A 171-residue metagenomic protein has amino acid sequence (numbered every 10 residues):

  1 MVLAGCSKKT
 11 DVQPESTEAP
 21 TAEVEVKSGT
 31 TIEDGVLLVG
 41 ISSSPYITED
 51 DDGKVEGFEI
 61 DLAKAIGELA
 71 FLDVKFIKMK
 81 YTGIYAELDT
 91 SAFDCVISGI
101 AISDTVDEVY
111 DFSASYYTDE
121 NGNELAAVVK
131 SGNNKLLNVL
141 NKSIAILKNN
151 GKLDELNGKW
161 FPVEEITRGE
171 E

Functional and structural regions predicted by a protein language model:
L3-P14: Bacterial lipoprotein signal-peptidase II cleavage site
P14, K27, N141-E171: Ligand-binding clefts/hinges and TM-proximal coupling segments of bilobed small-molecule sensing domains
E15-I100: Extracytoplasmic small-molecule ligand-binding "clamshell" domains of the periplasmic binding protein/Venus flytrap
S42-S44, Y81-T82, I100-S103, Y117 (+2 more regions): Solvent-exposed coil/turn segments that connect beta secondary-structure elements in extracytoplasmic/periplasmic
I60, K64-E68, T82, A86 (+4 more regions): Solvent-exposed, polar/charged alpha-helical surfaces in well-ordered, non-transmembrane soluble domains, broadly
G83-D89, I97-Y110, E120-N121, W160: A ligand-binding cleft/hinge motif common to bilobed small-molecule-binding domains
F112-A114: Short Trp-Ser/Thr-centered turn/loop motifs at beta-strand boundaries
G122-V139: A bilobed periplasmic-binding-protein/Venus flytrap-type ligand-binding module shared by bacterial periplasmic
